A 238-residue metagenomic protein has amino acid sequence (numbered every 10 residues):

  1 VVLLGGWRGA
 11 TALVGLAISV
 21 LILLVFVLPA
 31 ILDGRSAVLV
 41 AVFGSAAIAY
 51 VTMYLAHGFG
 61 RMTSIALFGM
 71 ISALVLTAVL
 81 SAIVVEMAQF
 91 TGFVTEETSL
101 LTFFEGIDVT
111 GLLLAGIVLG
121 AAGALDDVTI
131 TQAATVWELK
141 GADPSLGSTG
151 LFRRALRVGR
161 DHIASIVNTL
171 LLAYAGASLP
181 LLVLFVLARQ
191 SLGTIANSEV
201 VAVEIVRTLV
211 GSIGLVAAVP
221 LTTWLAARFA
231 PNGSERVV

Functional and structural regions predicted by a protein language model:
V2-L101, I107-G120: Transmembrane alpha-helical segments that form the functional core of multipass membrane systems
V20, L24, L74, A78-A82 (+7 more regions): Transmembrane alpha-helical segments of multi-pass membrane transport proteins and ion-pumping complexes
I22, I48, G111-V118, S148-L156 (+3 more regions): Alpha-helical membrane-protein architecture signal
G58-F68, V85-T98, A133-D143, G211 (+1 more regions): Juxtamembrane helix-loop transition segments at the membrane interface in multi-pass membrane proteins
A66-L74, T102-L119, S165, T169 (+2 more regions): Pore-lining and gate-forming transmembrane alpha-helices of multi-pass membrane transport proteins
L113-W137: Oxyanion-binding "anion nests"
D127, E138-L182, A188-R189: Helical hairpin unit composed of two closely spaced alpha helices linked by a short loop
A173-A175, L179-V238: Hydrophobic alpha-helical transmembrane segments of membrane transport and translocation systems, primarily multi-pass
